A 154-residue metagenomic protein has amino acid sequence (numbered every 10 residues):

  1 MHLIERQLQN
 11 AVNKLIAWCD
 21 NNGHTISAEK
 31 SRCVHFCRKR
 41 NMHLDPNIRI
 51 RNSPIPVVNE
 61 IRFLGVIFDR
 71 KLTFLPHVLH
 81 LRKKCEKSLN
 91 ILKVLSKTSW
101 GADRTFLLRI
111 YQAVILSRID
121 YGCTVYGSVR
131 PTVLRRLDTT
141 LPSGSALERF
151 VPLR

Functional and structural regions predicted by a protein language model:
M1-A17, T73, S128: Catalytic palm subdomain of template-directed nucleic-acid polymerases, centered on the conserved carboxylate motif
L3-R6, E29, Y121-L134: Charged boundary/loop elements
I4, N10, A17, T25-E60: Short, conserved micro-motifs composed of acidic
E5-L8, V12, I26, V78 (+2 more regions): Hydrophobic packing residues in well-ordered alpha-helices of helical domains and bundles
L8, L15, C19, C33 (+6 more regions): Mobile genetic element proteins and their domesticated derivatives, centered on retroelements and DNA transposons
C19-A28, E148-R154: Short helix-interrupting loop/turn segments at helix-coil junctions
N52-V125: Basic, alpha-helical interaction scaffolds
V133-R154: Short linear motifs embedded in intrinsically disordered, charge-biased segments
